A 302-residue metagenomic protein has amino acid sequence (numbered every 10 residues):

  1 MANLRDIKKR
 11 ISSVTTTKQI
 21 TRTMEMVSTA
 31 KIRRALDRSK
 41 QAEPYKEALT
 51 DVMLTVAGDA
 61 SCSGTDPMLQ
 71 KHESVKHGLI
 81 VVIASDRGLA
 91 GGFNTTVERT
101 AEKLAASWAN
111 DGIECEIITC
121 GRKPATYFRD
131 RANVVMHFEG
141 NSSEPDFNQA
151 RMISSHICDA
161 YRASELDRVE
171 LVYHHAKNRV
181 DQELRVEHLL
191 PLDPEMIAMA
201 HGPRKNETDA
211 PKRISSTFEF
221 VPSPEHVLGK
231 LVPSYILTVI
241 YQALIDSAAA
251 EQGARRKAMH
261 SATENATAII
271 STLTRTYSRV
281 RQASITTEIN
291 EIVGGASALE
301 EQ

Functional and structural regions predicted by a protein language model:
M1-Q302: C-terminal beta-strand-loop-alpha-helix "lid" module of Rossmann-like NAD(P)-dependent dehydrogenases
